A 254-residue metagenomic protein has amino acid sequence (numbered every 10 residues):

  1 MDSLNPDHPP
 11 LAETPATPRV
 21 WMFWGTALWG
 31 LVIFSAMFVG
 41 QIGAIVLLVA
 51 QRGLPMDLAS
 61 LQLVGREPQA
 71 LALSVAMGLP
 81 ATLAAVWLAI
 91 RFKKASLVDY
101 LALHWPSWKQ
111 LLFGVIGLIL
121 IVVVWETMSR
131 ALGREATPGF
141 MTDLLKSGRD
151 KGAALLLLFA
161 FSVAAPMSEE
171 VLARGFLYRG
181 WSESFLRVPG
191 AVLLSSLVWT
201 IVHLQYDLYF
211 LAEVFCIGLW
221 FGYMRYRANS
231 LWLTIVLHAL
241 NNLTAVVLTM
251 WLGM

Functional and structural regions predicted by a protein language model:
M1-Y100, L243-M254: N-terminal, membrane-interfacial amphipathic/helix-forming hydrophobic leader that caps and precedes the first
W24-L31, A72, W108-I116, L155-F159 (+3 more regions): Hydrophobic alpha-helical transmembrane segments
V39-G40, P189-L204, L208-M254: Functionally important transmembrane alpha-helices
I45, A85-I90, E126, F161 (+4 more regions): Structural signal for membrane-spanning alpha-helices in multi-pass inner-membrane proteins, emphasizing helix cores
L47-A72, K94-A165, E183, M254: Juxtamembrane helix-loop-helix connectors linking adjacent transmembrane helices in multi-pass membrane enzymes
G78-A81, L157-A160, E213-F221: Hydrophobic core segments of transmembrane alpha-helices in multi-pass, intramembrane catalytic enzymes
L172-W181, V236, T244-A245: Active-site-flanking alpha-helical
Y178-V192: Solvent-exposed interhelical
